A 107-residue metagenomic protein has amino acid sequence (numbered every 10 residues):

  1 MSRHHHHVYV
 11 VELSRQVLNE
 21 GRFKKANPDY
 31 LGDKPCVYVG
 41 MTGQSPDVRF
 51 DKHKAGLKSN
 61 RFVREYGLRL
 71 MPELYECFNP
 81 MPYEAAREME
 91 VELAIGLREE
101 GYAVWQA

Functional and structural regions predicted by a protein language model:
M1-D51, E84-E92: GIY-YIG nuclease catalytic motif and its immediate N-terminal context
Q44-D47, D51-A107: Aromatic/basic micro-patches that form nucleic-acid/chromatin recognition or nuclease catalytic surfaces
